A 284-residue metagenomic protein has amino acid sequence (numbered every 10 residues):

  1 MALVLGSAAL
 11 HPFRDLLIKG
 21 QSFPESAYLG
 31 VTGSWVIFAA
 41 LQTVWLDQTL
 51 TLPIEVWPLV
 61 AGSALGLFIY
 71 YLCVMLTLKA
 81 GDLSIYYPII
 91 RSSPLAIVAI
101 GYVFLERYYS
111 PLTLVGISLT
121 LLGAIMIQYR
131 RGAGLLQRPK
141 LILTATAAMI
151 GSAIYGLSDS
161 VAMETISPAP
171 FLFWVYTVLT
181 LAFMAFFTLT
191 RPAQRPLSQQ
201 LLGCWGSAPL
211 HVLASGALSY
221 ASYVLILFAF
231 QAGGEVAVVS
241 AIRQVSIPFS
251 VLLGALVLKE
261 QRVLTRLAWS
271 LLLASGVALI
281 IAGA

Functional and structural regions predicted by a protein language model:
M1-A8, T51-L67, E106-L122, A169-L181 (+1 more regions): Structural signature of hydrophobic alpha-helical transmembrane segments
M1-G62, Y71-G81, Y129-T144, T177-A232 (+2 more regions): Membrane-interface interhelical linkers
L10, G66, S93, G151 (+3 more regions): MFS transmembrane alpha-helix packing/gate-lining sites
L10, R14, G66-C73, S93-I100 (+4 more regions): Membrane-embedded alpha-helical core segments of multi-pass
F23-A27, C73-I89, Y108, E164-P170 (+1 more regions): Structural motif at transmembrane-helix junctions in multi-pass transporters
S34-A39, I89-V103, V178-A182, S222 (+3 more regions): Alpha-helical transmembrane segments of compact multi-pass small-molecule transporters, enriched in specific families
V36-A39, V98-Y102, L112-R131, T265-A284: Hydrophobic transmembrane alpha-helices of multi-pass small-molecule transport proteins
K140-P170: Selected transmembrane alpha-helices and immediately adjacent juxtamembrane segments of polytopic inner-membrane
